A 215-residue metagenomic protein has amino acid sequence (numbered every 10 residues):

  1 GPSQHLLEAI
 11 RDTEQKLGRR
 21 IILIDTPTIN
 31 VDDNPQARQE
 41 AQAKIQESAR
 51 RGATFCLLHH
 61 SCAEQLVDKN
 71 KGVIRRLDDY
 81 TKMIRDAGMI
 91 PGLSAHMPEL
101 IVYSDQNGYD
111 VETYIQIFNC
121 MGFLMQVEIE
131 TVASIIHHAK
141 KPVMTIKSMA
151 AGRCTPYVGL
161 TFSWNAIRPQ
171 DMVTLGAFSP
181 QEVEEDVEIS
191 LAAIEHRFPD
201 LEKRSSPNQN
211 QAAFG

Functional and structural regions predicted by a protein language model:
G1-K71: Active-site beta->alpha loop and helix N-cap motifs at the rims of alpha/beta catalytic domains
P2-S3, T26-D32, S61-A63, H96-P98 (+3 more regions): Active-site beta-loop-alpha junctions enriched in small/polar residues
D12-K16, E130-T145, M149-G215: Structured C-terminal cap/extension of enzyme domains
I21-P27, C56-L58, P91-L93, T113-Q116 (+2 more regions): Hydrophobic faces of well-ordered beta-strands that scaffold small-molecule active sites in alpha/beta enzyme cores
N34-S48, H96-Y103, E128, T155-S163: Short, acidic/polar
Q42-A43, E47-A53, L57-G92, H96-G108: Eukaryote-skewed repeat-based solenoidal scaffolds used as protein-protein interaction platforms, primarily
R50-T54, R85-A87, Q106-I115, H138-P142 (+1 more regions): Glycine-enriched alpha-helix->loop->beta-strand junction motifs that scaffold or abut catalytic
P98-V127: Histidine/lysine/aspartate-rich catalytic loop segments that bind and position anionic ligands
